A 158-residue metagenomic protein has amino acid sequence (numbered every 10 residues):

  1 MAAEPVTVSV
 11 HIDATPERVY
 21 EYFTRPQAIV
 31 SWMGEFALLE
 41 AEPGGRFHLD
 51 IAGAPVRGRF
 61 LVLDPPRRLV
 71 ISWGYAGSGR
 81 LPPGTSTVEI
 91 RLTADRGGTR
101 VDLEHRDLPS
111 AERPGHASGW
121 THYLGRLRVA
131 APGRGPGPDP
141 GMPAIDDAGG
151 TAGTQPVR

Functional and structural regions predicted by a protein language model:
M1-L38, Q155-R158: Hydrophobic ligand-binding cavity/cleft-lining segments
A14, H48-A52, G115: Alpha-helical scaffold segments that form or flank carboxylate-/histidine-based iron centers
F23, W32-M33, S72-Y75, A117-W120 (+1 more regions): Tryptophan-centric aromatic hotspots in well-structured domains and transmembrane helices
T24-R25, P65, V129-G133: Residues at helix-coil transition
S31, A37-L38, P43, D50-R100 (+1 more regions): Hydrophobic-ligand binding "helix-grip"
D107-R158: A conserved amphipathic terminal alpha-helix motif
